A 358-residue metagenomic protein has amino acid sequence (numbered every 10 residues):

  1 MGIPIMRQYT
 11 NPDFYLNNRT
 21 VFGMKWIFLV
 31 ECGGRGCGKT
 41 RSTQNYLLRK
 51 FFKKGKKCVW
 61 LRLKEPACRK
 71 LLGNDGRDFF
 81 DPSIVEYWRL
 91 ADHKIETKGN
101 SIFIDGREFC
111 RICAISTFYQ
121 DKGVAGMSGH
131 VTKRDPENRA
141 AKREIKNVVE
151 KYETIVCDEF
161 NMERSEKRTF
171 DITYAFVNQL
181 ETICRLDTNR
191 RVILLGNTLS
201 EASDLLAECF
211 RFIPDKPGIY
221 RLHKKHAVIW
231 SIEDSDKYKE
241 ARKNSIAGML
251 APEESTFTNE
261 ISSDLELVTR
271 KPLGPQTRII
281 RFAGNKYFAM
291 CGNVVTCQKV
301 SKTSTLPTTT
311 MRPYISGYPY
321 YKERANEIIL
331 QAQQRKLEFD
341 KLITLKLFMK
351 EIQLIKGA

Functional and structural regions predicted by a protein language model:
G2-A358: Phosphate/NTP-binding elements of NTP-utilizing enzymes
